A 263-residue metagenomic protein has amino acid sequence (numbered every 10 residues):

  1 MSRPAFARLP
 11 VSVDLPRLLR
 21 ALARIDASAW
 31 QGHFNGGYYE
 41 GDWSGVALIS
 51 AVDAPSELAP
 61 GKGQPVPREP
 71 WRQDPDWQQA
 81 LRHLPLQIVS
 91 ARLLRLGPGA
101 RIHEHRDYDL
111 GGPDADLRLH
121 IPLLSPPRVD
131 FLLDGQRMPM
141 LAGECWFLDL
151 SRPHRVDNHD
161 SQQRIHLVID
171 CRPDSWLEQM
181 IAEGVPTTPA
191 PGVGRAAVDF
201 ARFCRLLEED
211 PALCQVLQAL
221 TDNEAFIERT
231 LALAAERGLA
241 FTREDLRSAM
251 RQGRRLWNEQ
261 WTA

Functional and structural regions predicted by a protein language model:
M1-L84, P189-G192, L233: Non-heme Fe(II)/2-oxoglutarate
L86-I88, G97, D114-R118, P126: Short connector loops at helix/strand junctions that flank enzyme active sites, especially segments positioning acidic
L93-G112: Conserved short histidine dyad/triad with adjacent acidic residue
H103-H105, V129-F131, L148-D149, P153-D160: Short beta-strand His + acidic residue motifs that chelate non-heme Fe in jelly-roll/DSBH and cupin folds
L117-P122, C145-F147, S161-Q179: A short hydrophobic beta-strand segment most commonly corresponding to one strand of the jelly-roll/cupin
P122-L141: A short beta-strand-loop-beta hairpin characteristic of the jelly-roll/cupin
P139-E144, L150-S151: Short secondary-structure subsegments characteristic of cysteine-rich extracellular domains
S175, I181-A263: Terminal, compositionally biased segments used for targeting/anchoring and flexible tails
